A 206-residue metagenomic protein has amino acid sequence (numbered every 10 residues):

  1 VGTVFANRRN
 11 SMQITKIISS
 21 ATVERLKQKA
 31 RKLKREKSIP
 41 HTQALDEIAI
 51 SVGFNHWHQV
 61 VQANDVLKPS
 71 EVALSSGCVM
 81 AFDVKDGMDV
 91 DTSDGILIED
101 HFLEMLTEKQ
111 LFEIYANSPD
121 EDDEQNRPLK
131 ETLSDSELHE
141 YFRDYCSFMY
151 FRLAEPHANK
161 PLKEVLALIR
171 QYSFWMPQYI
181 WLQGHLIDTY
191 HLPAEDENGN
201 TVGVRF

Functional and structural regions predicted by a protein language model:
V4-G95: C-terminal alpha-helical interaction appendages
Q13, Q28, Q43, Q59-Q62 (+5 more regions): Residue-identity detector for glutamine
S51-A63, K109-D122: Generic amphipathic, hydrophobic interface segment in small proteins and small subunits
G77-G87, D91-E108, S118, N126-F206: Charge-dense, extended regions
